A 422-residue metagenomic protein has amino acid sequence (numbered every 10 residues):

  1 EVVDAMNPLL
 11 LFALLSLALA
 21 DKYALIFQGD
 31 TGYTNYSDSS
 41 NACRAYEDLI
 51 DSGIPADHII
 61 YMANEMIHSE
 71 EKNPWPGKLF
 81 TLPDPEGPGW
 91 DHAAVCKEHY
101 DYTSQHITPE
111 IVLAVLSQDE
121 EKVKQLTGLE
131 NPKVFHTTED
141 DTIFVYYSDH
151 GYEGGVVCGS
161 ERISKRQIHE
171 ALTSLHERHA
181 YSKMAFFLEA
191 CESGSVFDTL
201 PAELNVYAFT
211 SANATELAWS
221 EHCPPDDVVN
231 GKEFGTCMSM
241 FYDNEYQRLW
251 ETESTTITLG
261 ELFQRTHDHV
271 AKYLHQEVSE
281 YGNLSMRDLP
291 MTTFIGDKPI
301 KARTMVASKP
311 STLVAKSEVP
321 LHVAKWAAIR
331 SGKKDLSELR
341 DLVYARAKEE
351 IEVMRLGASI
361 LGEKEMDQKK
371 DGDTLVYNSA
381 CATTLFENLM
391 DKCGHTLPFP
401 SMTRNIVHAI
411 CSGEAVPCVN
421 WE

Functional and structural regions predicted by a protein language model:
E1-A5: Short, Lys/Arg-enriched N-terminal segments with co-localized hydrophobic residues within the first ~10-30 amino acids
N7-A20: Cleavable N-terminal signal peptides of Sec/SRP-targeted secreted and luminal proteins
A18-E422: Cysteine endopeptidase catalytic domains of the caspase/legumain-like
